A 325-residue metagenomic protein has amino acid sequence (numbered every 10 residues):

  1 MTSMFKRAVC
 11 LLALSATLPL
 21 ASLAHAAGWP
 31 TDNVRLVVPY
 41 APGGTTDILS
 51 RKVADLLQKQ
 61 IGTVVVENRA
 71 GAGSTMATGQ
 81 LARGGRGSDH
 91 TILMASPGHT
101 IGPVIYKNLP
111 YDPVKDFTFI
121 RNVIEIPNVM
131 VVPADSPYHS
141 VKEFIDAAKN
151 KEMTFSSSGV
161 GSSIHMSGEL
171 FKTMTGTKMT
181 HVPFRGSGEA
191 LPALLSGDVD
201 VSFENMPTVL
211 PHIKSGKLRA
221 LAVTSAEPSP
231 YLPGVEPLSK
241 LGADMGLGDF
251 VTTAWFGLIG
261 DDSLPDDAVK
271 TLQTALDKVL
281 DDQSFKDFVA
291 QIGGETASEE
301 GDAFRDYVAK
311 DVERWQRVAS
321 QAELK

Functional and structural regions predicted by a protein language model:
M1-K6: N-terminal secretory signal peptides that target proteins for export/translocation
C10-A21: Bacterial N-terminal signal peptides
H25-K115, E152, I164, G176-D200 (+2 more regions): N-terminal (or domain-start) structured segment
A27, Q80-H90, V104-E189, L238 (+2 more regions): Hinge/capping helix and adjacent helix->loop/strand transition within the periplasmic-binding protein
T31-N33, T173, K214, D266-K325: An extracytoplasmic/periplasmic, membrane-proximal ligand-sensing/linker region
T45, L49, V53, G73 (+14 more regions): Stable alpha-helical elements in mature extracytoplasmic
L93-S96, S157, A222-V223: Short beta-strand segments
H99-N108, H165, L170-M174, V201-E236 (+1 more regions): A ligand-binding cleft/hinge motif common to bilobed small-molecule-binding domains
